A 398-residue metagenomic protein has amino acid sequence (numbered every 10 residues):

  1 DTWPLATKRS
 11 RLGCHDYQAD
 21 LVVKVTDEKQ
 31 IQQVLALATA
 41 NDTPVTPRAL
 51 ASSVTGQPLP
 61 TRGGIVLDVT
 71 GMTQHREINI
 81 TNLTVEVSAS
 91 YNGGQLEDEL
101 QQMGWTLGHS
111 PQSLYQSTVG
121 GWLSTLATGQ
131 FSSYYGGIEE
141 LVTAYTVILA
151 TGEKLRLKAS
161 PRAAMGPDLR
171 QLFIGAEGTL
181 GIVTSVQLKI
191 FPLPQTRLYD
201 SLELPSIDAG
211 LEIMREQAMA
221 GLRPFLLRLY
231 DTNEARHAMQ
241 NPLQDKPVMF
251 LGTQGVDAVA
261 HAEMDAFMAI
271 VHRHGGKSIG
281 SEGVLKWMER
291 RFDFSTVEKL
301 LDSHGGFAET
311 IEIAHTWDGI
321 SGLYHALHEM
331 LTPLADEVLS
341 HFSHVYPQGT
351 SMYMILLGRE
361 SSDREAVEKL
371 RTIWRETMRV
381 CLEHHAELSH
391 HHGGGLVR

Functional and structural regions predicted by a protein language model:
T2-M72, V87, L107: Glycine-rich N-terminal segment of FAD-binding domains in flavoprotein oxidoreductases, spanning the beta-loop-helix
T2-R9, P192, E203-S206, L211-E376 (+2 more regions): C-terminal substrate-recognition/cap domain of FAD-linked oxidoreductases
A49-S52, Q112, L229-T232, G393: Short, ordered loop/turn segments at secondary-structure junctions
L67, G71, T143-V147, Q171-G175 (+5 more regions): Short beta-strand elements
Q74-R228: FAD-binding subdomain of flavoenzyme oxidoreductases
E153, G394-R398: Activity-critical C-terminal alpha-helical subdomain
E387-G394: Short acidic/histidine-rich active-site segments
